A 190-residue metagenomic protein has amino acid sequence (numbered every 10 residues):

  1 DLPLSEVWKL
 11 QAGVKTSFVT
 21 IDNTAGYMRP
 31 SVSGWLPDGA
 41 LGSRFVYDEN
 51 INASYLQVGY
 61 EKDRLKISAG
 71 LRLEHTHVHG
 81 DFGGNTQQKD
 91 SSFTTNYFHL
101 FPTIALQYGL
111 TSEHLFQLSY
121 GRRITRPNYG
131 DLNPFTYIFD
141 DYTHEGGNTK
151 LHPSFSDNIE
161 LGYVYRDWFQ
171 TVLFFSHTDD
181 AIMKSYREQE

Functional and structural regions predicted by a protein language model:
D1, Y55-G59, T103-A105, K150 (+1 more regions): Outer-membrane beta-barrel architecture
D1-G83, T171: Face-selective signature of the C-terminal outer-membrane beta-barrel domain
L2-E6, G59-R64, L100, Y108-S112 (+3 more regions): Outer-membrane beta-barrel strand-turn architecture
A12-F18, A69-H75, L106, F116-R122 (+3 more regions): Transmembrane beta-barrel strands of outer-membrane/channel proteins
N23-S31, W35, H79-Q88, Y129-Y137 (+3 more regions): Outer-membrane beta-barrel translocator domains and adjoining extracellular loop/strand segments of Gram-negative
S43-N50, T95, I124-L173, H177: Outer-membrane beta-barrel signature, preferentially recognizing the C-terminal barrel domain of Gram-negative
T95-P102: A general alpha-helical scaffold signature found inside nucleotide-binding enzyme cores
